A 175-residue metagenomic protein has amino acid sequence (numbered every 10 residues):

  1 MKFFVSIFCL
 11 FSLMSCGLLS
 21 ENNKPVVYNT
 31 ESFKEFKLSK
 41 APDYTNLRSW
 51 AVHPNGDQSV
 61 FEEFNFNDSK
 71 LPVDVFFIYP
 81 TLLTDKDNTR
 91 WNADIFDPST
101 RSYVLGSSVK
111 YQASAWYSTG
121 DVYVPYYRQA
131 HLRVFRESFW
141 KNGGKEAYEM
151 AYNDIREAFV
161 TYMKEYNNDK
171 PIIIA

Functional and structural regions predicted by a protein language model:
F4-L13: Sec-dependent N-terminal signal peptides
F8, N67-D68, K164: Structural motif
C16-V109, S114-A115: Flexible, membrane-associating and regulatory peripheral segments of lipid-active enzymes
I78-P171: Active-site catalytic motif of lipid deacylating hydrolases and related acyltransferases
I173-A175: Conserved alpha/beta-hydrolase fold motif
